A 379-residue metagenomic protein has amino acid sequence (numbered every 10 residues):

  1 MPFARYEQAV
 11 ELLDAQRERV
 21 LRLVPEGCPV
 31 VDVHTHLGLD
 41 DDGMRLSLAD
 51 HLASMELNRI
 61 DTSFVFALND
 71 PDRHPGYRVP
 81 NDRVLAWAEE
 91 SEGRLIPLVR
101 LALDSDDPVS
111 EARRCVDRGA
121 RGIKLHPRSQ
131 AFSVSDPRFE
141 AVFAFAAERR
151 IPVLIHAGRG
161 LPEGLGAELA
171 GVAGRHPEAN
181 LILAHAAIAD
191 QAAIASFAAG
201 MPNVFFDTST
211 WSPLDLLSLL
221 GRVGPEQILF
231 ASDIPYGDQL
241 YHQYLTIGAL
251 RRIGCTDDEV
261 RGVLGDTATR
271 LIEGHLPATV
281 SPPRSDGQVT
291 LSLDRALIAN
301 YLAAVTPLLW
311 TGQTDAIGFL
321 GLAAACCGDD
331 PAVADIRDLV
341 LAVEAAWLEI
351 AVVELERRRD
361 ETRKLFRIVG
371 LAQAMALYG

Functional and structural regions predicted by a protein language model:
M1-P29, L52-A53, D61-T62, Y241-G379: Mid-to-C-terminal alpha-helical segments outside catalytic/metal-binding sites
F3-A9, L13-D14, G122, D136-L229 (+2 more regions): Catalytic pocket-lining loop regions of alpha/beta-barrel enzymes, especially the amidohydrolase/enolase/GH5 lineages
E7, T62, P75-L154, R359-G379: Active-site gating/metal-coordination segments in enzymes
V30-D40, L154-G158, A186: Histidine-centered catalytic micro-motifs
H34, M55, V84, A88 (+8 more regions): Conserved, mostly hydrophobic/aromatic
T35-H36, D42, A49-R73, R94-R100 (+1 more regions): Divalent metal-dependent hydrolysis catalytic cores, especially in the metallo-beta-lactamase
L39-S47, P71-Y77, A102-P108, Q130-S135 (+3 more regions): Acidic-and-aromatic substrate-binding clefts and catalytic sites of carbohydrate-active enzymes
F139-V142, G160-L161, S218, R222-L271: Ligand-binding grooves and catalytic loops that recognize ribose/phosphate and carbohydrate rings, and esterified lipid
